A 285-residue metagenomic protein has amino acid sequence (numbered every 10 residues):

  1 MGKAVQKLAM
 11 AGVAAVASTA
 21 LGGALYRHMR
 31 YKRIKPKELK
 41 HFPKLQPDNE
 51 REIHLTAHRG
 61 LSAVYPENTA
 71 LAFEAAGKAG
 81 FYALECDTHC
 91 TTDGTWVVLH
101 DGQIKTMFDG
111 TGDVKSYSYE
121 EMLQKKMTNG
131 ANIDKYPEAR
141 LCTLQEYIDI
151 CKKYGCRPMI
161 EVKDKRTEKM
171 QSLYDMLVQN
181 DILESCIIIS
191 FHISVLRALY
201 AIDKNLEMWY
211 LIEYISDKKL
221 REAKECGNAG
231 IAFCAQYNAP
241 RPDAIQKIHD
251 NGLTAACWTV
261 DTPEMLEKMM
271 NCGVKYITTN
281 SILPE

Functional and structural regions predicted by a protein language model:
G2, Q6-E285: Phosphate-group recognition and catalysis centered on beta-loop-alpha active-site segments
